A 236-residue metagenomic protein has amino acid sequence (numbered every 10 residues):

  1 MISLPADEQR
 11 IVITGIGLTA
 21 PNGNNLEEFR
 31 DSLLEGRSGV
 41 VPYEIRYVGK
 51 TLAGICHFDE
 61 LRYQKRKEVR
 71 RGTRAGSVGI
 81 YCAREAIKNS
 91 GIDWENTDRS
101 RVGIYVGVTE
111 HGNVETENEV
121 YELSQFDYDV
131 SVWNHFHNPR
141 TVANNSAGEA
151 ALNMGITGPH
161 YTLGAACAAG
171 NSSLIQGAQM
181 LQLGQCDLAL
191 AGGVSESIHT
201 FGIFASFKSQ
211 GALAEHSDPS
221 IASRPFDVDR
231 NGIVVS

Functional and structural regions predicted by a protein language model:
M1-E68, S90: ACP-dependent fatty acid/polyketide chain-elongation machinery
I2-E8, S38, K88-T97, H111-S236: Acyl-thioester C-C bond-transforming condensing/cleaving domain
I13-G15, L33, A83, I104 (+4 more regions): Conserved small-residue
T14-I16, V106-V108, G192: Glycine-rich beta-strand-to-loop/alpha-helix junction loops that act as flexible
L18, E68-G79, H135, P139 (+1 more regions): Short secondary-structure transition/capping motifs
Y43-I92, V106, A143-T157: A glycine- and small-residue-enriched flexible loop/hinge segment at structural boundaries
D98-G107: Short glycine-rich phosphate-binding loop at a beta-alpha junction
